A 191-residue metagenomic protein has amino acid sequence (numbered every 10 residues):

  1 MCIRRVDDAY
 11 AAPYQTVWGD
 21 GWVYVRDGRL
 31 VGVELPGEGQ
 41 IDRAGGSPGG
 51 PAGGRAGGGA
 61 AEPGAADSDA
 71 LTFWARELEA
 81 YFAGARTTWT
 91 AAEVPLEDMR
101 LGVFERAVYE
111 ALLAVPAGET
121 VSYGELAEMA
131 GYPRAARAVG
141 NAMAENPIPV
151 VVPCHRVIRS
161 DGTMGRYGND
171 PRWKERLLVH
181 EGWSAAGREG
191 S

Functional and structural regions predicted by a protein language model:
M1-P133, S184-S191: Basic nucleic-acid-binding alpha-helical/helix-turn surface characteristic of O6-alkylguanine DNA
G21, T120, P133, A142 (+1 more regions): Gly/Ser/Thr-rich beta-alpha loop segments that engage phosphate groups in nucleotides
R134-P149: Regulatory, non-catalytic segments
V150-V157: Short Lys/Arg-enriched helix C-cap and helix-to-coil transition segments that create basic nucleic-acid-contact patches
S160-S191: …primarily DNA-binding HTH/wHTH and HhH modules…
